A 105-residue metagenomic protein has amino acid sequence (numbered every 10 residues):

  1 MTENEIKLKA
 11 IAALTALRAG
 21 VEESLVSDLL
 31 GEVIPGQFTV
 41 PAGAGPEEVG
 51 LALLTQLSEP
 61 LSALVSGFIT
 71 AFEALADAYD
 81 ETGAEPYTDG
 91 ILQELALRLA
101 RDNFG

Functional and structural regions predicted by a protein language model:
M1-G105: Solvent-exposed interaction surfaces and binding hotspots enriched for charged
